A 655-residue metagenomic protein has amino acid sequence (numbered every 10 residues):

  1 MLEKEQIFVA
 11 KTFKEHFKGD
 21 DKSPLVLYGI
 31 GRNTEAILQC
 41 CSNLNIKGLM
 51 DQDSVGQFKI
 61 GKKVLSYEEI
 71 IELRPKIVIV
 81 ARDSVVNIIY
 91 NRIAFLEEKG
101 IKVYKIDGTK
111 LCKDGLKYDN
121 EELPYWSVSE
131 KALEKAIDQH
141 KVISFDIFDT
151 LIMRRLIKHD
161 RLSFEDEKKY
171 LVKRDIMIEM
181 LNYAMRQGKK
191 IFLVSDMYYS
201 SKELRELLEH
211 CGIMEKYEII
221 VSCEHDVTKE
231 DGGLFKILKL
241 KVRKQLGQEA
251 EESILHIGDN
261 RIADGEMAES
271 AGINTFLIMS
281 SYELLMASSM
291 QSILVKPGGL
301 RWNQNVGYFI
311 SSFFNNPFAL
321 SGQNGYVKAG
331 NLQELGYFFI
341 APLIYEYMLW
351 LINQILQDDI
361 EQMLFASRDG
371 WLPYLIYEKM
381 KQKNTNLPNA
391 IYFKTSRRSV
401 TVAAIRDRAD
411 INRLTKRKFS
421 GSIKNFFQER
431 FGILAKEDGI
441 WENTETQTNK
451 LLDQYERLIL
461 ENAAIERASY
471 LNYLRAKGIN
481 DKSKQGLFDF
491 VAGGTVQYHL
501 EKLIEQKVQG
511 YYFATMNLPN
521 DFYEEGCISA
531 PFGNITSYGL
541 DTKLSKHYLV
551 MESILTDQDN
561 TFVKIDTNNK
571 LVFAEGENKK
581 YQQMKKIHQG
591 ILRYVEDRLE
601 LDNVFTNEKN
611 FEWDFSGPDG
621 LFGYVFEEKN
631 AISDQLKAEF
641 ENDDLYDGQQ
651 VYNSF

Functional and structural regions predicted by a protein language model:
M1-K117, A463-E466, Y470, L500: Hydrophobic, well-ordered beta-alpha structural blocks that scaffold small-molecule cofactor pockets
Y28-R32, Q52-D53, I79-S84, I147 (+3 more regions): Structural motif
L44-K47, K59-I70, A94-V103, S163-E165 (+3 more regions): Active-site regions of enzymes building and remodeling cell-envelope glycoconjugates
G56-G61, F192-V194, Y198-E252: Substrate-recognition "cap/lid" segment bordering the active-site pocket of phosphatases
L65-R74, E130-A136, K236-V242: Short amphipathic alpha-helix with an adjacent loop that forms part of the alpha/beta core around
E134-D166: Active-site neighborhood of HAD-like aspartate-dependent phosphohydrolases
F164-L193: Short, acidic loop-to-helix structural element flanking the phosphoryl-transfer center in phosphate-processing enzymes
K239, E249, I254-I257, G265-E266 (+1 more regions): Long, low-complexity, Lys/Arg-enriched
